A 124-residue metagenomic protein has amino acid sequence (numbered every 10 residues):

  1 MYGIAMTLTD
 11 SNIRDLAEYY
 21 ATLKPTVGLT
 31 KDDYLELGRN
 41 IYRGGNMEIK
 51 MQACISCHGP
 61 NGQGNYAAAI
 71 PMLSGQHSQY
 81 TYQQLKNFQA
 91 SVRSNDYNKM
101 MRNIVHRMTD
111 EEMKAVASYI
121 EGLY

Functional and structural regions predicted by a protein language model:
M1-T30, A67-M72, Q89-L123: Axial heme c-ligation environment in periplasmic c-type cytochrome domains
D10, R43-I55, A67-I70, S74-Q83: Sequence context surrounding c-type heme c attachment/ligation sites in exported
L16, M51-P60, L73, V116: The canonical Cys-X-X-Cys-His
K31-Q63: Sequence/structural segment immediately N-terminal to covalent heme-attachment motifs in c-type and related
D33-Y34, Q83, K99-M100: Short, charged/polar low-complexity linear motifs in solvent-exposed/disordered segments
